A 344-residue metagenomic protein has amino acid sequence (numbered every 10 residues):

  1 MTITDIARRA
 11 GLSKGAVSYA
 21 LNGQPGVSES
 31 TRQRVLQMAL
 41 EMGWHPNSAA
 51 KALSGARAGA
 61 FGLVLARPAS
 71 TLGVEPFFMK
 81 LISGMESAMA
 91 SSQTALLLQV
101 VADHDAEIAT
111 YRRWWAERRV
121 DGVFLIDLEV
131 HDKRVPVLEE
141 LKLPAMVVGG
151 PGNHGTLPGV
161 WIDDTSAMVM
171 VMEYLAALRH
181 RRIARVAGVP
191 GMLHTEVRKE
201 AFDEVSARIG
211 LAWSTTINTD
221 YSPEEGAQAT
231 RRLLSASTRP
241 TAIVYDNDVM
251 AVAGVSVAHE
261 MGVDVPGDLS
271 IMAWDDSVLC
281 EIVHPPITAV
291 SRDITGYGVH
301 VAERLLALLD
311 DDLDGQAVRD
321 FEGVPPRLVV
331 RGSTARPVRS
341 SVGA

Functional and structural regions predicted by a protein language model:
M1-G59, S341-A344: N-terminal helix-turn-helix DNA-binding module of bacterial transcription factors
A16-S18, A56-T71, Y174, R182-V189: Short beta-strand segments enriched in small/hydrophobic residues
W44-T110: Amphipathic helical "hinge" segments at domain boundaries
P68-K80, L98-E107, V160-M170, V186-A229 (+4 more regions): Hinge/beta->alpha junction and helix N-cap segments in small-molecule ligand-binding domains
E107-R119, A227-S237: Short, well-structured alpha-helical segments in soluble
V120-I126, A184-V186, T216-I217, S237-N247 (+1 more regions): Periplasmic-binding protein-like
I126-M170, V249, D275-I287, R336: Flexible loop/hinge segments that line or gate small-molecule binding clefts
R231-R232, A236-A344: Flexible loop/turn connectors
